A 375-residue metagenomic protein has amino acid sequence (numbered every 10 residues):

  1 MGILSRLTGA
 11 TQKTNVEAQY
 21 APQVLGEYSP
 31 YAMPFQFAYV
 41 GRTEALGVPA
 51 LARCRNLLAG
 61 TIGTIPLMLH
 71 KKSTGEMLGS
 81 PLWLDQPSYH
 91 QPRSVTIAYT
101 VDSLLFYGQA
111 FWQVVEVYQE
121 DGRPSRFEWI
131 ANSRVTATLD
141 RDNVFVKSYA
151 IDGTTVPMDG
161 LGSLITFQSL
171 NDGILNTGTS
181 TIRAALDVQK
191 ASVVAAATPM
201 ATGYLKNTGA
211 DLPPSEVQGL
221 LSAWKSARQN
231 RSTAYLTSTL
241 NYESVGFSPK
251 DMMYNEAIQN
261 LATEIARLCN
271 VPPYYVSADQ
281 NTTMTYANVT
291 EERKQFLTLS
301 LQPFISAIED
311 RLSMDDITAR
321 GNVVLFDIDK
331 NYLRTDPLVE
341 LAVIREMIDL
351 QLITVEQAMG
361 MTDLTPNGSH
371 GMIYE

Functional and structural regions predicted by a protein language model:
M1-Y254, I258-N260, E264-R267, Y275 (+4 more regions): Structured, contiguous alpha/beta core segments that scaffold functional sites
T74-S80, G122, D315-L338, L364-T365: Charge-rich, acidic-biased intrinsically disordered regions
V101-L104, Q109, Q295-L325, D329-Y332 (+1 more regions): Divalent metal-cofactor coordination and adjacent catalytic microenvironments
K147-Y149, Y286, F296: Aromatic side chains
E264, P272-T285, D310-A319: Short acidic alpha-helical/loop segments enriched in Asp/Glu that coordinate divalent cations
N270, S306-E309, S313, I317 (+2 more regions): Hydrophobic alpha-helix feature that most strongly marks membrane-spanning transmembrane helices and their immediate
T290-E292: Small-residue-rich helix-loop
